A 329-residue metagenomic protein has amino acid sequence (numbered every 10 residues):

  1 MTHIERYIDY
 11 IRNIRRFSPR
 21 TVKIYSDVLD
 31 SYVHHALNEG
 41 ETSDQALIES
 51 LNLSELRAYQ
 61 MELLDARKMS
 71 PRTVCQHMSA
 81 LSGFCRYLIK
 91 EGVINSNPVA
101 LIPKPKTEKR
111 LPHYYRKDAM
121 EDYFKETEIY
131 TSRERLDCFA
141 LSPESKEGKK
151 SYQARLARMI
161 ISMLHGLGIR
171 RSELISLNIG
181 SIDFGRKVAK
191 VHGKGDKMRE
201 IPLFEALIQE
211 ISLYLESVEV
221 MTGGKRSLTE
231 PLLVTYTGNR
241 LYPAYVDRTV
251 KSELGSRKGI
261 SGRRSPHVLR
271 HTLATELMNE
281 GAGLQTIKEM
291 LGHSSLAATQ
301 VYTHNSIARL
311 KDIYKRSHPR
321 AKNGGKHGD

Functional and structural regions predicted by a protein language model:
M1-D329: Conserved catalytic core of the tyrosine transesterase superfamily
